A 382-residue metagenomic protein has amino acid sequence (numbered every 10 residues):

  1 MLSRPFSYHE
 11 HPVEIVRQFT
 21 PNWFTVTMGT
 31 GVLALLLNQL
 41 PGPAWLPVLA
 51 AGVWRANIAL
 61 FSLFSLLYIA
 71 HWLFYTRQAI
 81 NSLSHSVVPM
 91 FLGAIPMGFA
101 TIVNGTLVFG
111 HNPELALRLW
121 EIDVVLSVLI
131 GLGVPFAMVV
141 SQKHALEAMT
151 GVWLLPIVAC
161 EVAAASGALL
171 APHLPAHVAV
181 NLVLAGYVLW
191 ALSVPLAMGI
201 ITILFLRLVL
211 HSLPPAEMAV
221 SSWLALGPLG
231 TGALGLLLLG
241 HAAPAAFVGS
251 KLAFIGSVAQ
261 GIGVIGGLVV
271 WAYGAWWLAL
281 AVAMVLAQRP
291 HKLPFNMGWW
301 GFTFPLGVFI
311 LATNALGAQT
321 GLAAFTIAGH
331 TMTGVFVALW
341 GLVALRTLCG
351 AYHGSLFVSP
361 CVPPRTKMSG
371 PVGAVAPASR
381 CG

Functional and structural regions predicted by a protein language model:
P5-L36, A50, W54, T76-V103 (+8 more regions): Juxtamembrane helix-loop boundaries in multi-pass membrane proteins
P43-P47, P175-V180, A243-S257, H291 (+1 more regions): Extracellular/periplasmic helix-loop-helix junctions in multi-pass membrane proteins
G52-L63, A116-L129, L184-A197, V264-A272: Structural signature of hydrophobic alpha-helical transmembrane segments
N104-Q142: A generic, well-ordered mixed alpha/beta core segment in the N-terminal half of proteins
P156-A281: Generic multipass alpha-helical transmembrane bundles of integral membrane proteins
V270-W271, T326-L342: Small-residue-rich transmembrane alpha-helices that serve as helix-helix interface/gating elements in multipass
M368-A376: Positively charged N-terminal leader segments that act as targeting/secretion signals
